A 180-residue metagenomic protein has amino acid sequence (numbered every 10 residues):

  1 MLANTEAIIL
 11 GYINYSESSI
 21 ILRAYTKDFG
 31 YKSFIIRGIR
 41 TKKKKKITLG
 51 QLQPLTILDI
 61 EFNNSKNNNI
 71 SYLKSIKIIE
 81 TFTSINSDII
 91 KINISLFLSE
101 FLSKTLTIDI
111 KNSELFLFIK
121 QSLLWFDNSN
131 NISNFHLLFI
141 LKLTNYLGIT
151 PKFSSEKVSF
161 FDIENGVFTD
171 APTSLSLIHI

Functional and structural regions predicted by a protein language model:
M1-I21, Y25-I178: Non-catalytic alpha-helical scaffolds and adjoining flexible linkers that form interface surfaces for assembly
